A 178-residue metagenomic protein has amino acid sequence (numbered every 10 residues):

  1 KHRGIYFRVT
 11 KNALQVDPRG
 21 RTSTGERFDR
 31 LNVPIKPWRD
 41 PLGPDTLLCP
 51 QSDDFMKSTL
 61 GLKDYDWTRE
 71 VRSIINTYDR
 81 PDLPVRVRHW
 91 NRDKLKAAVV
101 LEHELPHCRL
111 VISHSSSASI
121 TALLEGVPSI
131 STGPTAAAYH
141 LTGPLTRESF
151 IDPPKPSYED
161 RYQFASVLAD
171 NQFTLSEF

Functional and structural regions predicted by a protein language model:
K1-I5, R86-R88: Extended, compositionally biased low-complexity polar/Lys-Gly-rich tracts and adjacent boundary/linker regions are
R3-P44, T59-L60, H140-F178: Leloir-type glycosyltransferase catalytic cores
I5-F7, R69, S73, D93 (+3 more regions): Polar/charged alpha-helical tracts
D40-K94: Conserved catalytic-core segment of nucleotide-activated headgroup transferases in glycan assembly
K63-Y65, S129, T146: General N-terminal targeting signals
V71-I74, A136-Y139, P154-P156: Glycine-rich loops and low-complexity Gly/Arg-rich segments that provide flexible linkers or classic glycine-based
N76, L83-A137: Donor nucleotide-activated moiety binding/catalytic core segment of transferases that use nucleotide-activated donors
